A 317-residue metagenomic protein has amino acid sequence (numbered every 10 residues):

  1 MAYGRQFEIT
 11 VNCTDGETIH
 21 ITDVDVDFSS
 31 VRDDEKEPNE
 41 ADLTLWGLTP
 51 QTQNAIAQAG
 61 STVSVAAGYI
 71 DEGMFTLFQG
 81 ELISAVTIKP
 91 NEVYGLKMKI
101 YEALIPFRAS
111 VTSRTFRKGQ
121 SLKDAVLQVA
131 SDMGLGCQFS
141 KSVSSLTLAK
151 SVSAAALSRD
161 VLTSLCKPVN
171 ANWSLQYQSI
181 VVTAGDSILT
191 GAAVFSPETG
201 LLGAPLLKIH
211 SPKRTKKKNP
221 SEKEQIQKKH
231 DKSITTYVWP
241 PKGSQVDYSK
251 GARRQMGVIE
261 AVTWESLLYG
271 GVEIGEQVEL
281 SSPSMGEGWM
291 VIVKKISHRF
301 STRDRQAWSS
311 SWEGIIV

Functional and structural regions predicted by a protein language model:
M1-Y101, A261: Assembly/oligomerization scaffold segments
A2, V93-I105, G136-K228: Short beta-strand-centered interaction patches in the first periplasmic/extracellular domains of large envelope
V26-I56, G200-V317: An acidic/polar, Gly/Ser/Thr-rich interaction patch typically located in mid-to-C-terminal regions of proteins
A41-W46, A59, I100, S113-Q138 (+2 more regions): Amphipathic, non-transmembrane alpha-helical segments in extracytoplasmic/periplasmic proteins
P50-Q53, D71-E72, P106, G136 (+4 more regions): Short beta-strands and strand-coil junctions in structured, solvent-facing domains, enriched
Q53-S64, A109-F116, P197, G275-S281: Extended Gly/Ser/Thr-rich low-complexity repeat segments, especially those forming or decorating extracellular
G80-I88, D186-L189, M290-T302: Short, compositionally biased
V93-V111, R305-V317: Short solvent-exposed strand/turn elements
